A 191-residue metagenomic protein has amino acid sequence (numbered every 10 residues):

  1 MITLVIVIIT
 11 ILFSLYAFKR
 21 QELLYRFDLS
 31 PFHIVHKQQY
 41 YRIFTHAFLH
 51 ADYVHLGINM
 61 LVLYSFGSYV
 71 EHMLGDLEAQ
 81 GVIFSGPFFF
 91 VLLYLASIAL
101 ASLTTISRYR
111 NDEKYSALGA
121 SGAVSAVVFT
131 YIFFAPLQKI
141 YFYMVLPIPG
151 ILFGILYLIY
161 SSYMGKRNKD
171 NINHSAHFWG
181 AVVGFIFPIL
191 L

Functional and structural regions predicted by a protein language model:
M1-L191: A detector for small-residue-rich transmembrane helices and their helix-helix packing motifs
